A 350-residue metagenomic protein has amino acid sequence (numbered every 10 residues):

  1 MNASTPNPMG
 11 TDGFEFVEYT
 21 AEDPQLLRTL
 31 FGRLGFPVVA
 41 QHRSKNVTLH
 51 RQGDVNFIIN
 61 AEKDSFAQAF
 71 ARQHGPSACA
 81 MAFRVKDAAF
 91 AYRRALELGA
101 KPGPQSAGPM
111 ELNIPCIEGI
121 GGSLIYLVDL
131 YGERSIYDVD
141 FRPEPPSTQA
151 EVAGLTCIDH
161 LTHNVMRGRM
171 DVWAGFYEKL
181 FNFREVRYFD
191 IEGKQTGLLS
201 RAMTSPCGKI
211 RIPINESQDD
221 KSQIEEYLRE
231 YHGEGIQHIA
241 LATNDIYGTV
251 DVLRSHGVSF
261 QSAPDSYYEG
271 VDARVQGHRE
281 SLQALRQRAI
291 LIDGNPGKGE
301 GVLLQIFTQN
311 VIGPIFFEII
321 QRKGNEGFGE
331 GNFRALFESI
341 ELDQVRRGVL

Functional and structural regions predicted by a protein language model:
M1-N7, Q309-L350: TerminUS-proximal long segments
M1-P143, H160, R167, Q305: An N-terminus-focused feature that recognizes amino-terminal "leader" regions
P8-T11, A174, Y231, G235: Extended non-catalytic domains of envelope/secretory-pathway proteins
L34-A71, P115-V139, P143, V186-E230 (+1 more regions): Conserved short beta-strand elements that form part of the metal-binding/catalytic scaffold of enzyme active sites
M81, Y177, I239, P314: Terminal peptide-recognition signature
E151-S205: Loop-centered beta-sheet repeat module
G235-H238, A242-N244: C-terminal, well-structured subdomains that either form a transmembrane helix-short loop-helix hairpin in multi-pass
N244-I246, L253: C-terminal catalytic subdomain
